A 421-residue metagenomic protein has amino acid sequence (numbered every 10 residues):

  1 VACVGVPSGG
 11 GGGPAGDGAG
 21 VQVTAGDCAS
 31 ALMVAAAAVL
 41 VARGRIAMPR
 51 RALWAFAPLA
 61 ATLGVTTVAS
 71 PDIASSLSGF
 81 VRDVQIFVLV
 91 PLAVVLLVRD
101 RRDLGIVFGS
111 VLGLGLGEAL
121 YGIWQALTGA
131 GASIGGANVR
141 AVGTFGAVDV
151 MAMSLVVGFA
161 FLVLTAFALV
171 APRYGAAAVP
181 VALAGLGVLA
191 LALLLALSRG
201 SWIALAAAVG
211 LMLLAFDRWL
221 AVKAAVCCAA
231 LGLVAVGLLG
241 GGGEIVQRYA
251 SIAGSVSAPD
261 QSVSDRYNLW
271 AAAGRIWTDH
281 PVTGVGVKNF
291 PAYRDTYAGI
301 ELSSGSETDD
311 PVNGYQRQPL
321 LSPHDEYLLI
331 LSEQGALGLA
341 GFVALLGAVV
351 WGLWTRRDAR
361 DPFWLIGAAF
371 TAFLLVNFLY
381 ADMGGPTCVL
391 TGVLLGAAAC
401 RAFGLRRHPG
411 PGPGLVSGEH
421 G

Functional and structural regions predicted by a protein language model:
V1-V65, R102-G109, A168, A176 (+1 more regions): Transmembrane signal-anchor hairpin modules in multi-pass inner-membrane enzymes, especially those that act on
M33-G44, L59, L63-A119: Transmembrane alpha-helical segments and their membrane-water interfaces
A60, G105-A137, F145-A215, A348: Alpha-helical transmembrane segments of multi-pass inner-membrane proteins
G187, F216-A258, R275-D279, V287: A membrane-periplasm/extracellular boundary helix in multi-pass inner-membrane enzymes that assemble envelope glycans
A190, S306-W351: A conserved mid-to-late transmembrane alpha helix and its immediate loop/hinge that forms the functional core
V256-V263, K288-Y327: Interfacial juxtamembrane loops and adjacent helix segments that form the catalytic/substrate-binding surfaces
L321, D325, A344-L345, V350-Y380: Loop-to-helix entry and N-terminal half of a specific, functionally important transmembrane alpha helix in multi-pass
L365-G421: Transmembrane alpha-helices of multi-pass inner-membrane enzymes
